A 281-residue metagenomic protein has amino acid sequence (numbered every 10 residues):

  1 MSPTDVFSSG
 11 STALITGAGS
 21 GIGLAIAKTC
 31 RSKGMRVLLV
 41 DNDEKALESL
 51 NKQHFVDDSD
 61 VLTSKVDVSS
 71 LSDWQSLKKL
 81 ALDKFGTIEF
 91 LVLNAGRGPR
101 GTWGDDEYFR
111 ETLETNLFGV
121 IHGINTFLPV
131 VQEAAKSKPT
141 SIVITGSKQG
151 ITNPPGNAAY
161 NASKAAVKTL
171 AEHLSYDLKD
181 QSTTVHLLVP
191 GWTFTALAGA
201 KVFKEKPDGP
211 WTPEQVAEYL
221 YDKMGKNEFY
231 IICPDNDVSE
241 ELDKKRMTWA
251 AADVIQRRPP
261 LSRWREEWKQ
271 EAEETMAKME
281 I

Functional and structural regions predicted by a protein language model:
G17-G21: Conserved glycine-rich cofactor-binding loop
K33-L50: Conserved glycine-rich Rossmann-like NAD(P)H-binding loop of the short-chain dehydrogenase/reductase
E44-K45, S64-L77, D106: The beta1-alpha1 cofactor-binding region of Rossmann-like NAD(H)/NADP(H)-dependent oxidoreductases
G96-E111, E133-K136, G156: Conserved mid-core segment of classical short-chain dehydrogenase/reductases
I124, S163: Active-site helix of classical SDR
S147: Residue(s) in the substrate-gating loop at a strand-loop-helix junction that position the organic substrate next
S175-E240, A250: SDR active-site lid
